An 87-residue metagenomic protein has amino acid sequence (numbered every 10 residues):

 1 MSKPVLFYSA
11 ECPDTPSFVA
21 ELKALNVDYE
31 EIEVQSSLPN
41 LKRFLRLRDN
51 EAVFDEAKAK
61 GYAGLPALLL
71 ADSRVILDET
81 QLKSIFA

Functional and structural regions predicted by a protein language model:
M1-V34: Local sequence-structure signature of Cys/Sec-based thiol-disulfide redox active-site neighborhoods
C12, S37, I76: Surface-exposed, flexible loop/turn segments at secondary-structure boundaries
F18, N40-R43, D78-Q81: Amphipathic alpha-helical interface surfaces
A20-L22, R46, L82-S84: Short, glycine/charged-enriched secondary-structure capping and boundary segments
D28-E51: Thiol-based oxidoreductase modules, predominantly thioredoxin-like and allied folds used for disulfide exchange
N40, K58-Y62, F86: Residue-level signal for alpha-helical context at structural boundaries
L45-R74: Short, structured active-site "lid" loops
A67-A87: Non-catalytic, surface beta->alpha helical segment in thiol-disulfide oxidoreductase systems
